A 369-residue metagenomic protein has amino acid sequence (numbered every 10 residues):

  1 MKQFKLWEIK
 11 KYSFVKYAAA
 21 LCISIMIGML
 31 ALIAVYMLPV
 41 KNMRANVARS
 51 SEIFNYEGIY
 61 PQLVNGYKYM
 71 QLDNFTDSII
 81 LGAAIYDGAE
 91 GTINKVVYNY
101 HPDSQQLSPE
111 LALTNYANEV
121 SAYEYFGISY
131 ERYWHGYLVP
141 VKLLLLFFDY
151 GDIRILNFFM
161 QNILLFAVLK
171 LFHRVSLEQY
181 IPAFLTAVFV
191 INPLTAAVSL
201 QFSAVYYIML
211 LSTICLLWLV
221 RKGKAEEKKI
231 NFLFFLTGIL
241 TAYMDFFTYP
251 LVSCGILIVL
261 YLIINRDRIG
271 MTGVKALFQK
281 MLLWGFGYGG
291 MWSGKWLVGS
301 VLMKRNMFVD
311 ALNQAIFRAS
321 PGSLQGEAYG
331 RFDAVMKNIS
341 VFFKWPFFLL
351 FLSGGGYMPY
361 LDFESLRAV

Functional and structural regions predicted by a protein language model:
M1-L38: Start-transfer (signal-anchor) and selected internal transmembrane alpha helices of multi-pass inner/ER membrane
S13-A18, A225-K229, R268-L283, F363-L366: Membrane-interfacial entry segments at the cytosolic side of transmembrane helices
V35, L277-D362: Membrane-lumen/periplasm interface segments of specific transmembrane helices in polyprenyl phosphate-linked
N55-Y130: Interfacial juxtamembrane loops and adjacent helix segments that form the catalytic/substrate-binding surfaces
W134, A187-R221, E226, M244-Y249: Membrane-interface micro-motifs in multi-pass membrane enzymes
L138-N157: Juxtamembrane segments of multi-pass membrane glycosylation machinery that transfer sugars from lipid-linked donors
F158-P182: Transmembrane-helix motifs of polytopic, lipid-linked glycan transferases
I230-L257, A276-G290: Membrane-interface alpha helices of multi-pass inner-membrane proteins
